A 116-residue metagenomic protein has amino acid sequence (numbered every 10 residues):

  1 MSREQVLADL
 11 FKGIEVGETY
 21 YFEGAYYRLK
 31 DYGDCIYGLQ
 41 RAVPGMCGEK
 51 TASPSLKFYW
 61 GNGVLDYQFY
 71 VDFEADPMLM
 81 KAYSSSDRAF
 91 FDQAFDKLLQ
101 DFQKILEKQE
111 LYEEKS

Functional and structural regions predicted by a protein language model:
M1-G45: Negatively charged, low-complexity tracts enriched in Asp/Glu with abundant Ser/Thr
F11-V16, S55-Y59, D101: Short, mixed-charge, low-aromatic patches
V16, Y20, A52, L56 (+1 more regions): Hydrophobic transmembrane signal anchors and adjacent membrane-proximal interface regions, especially in viral
E18, L39-T51, A89-K97: Short, Lys/Arg-enriched charge-dense amphipathic segments
Y20-Y21, Y26-Y27, Y32, Y37 (+4 more regions): Sequence-level detector for tyrosine residue identity
G24-A25, V43-P44, D66, K104 (+1 more regions): A composition-driven signal for long, intrinsically disordered, charge-rich low-complexity tracts
C47-S85: Intrinsically disordered, low-complexity regulatory segments enriched in Ser/Thr/Pro and charged residues
P77-S116: Compositionally biased, intrinsically disordered linkers/stalks adjacent to structured regions
